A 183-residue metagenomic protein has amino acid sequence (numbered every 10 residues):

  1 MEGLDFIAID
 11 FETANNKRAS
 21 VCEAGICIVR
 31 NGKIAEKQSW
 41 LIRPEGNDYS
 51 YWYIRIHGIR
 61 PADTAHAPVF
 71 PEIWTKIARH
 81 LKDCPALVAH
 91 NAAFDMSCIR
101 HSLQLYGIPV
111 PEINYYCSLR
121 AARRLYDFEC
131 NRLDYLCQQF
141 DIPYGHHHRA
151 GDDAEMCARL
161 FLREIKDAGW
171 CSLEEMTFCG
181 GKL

Functional and structural regions predicted by a protein language model:
M1-E112, D127-C130, D134-H148: Conserved non-catalytic scaffold segment of RNase H-like nuclease domains
M1-E2, A158-L183: Acidic two-metal-ion nuclease catalytic site recognized across multiple nuclease folds, prominently DnaQ/RNase D-T
F11-A14, S118, C157: Ser/Thr-centric signal marking residues that sit in or immediately flank functional binding/regulatory motifs
K76, Y135, M156-R163: Alpha-helical scaffold segments in soluble metabolic enzymes
I99, A121, C157-F161: Buried hydrophobic packing segments
P109-A122: Conserved beta-strand -> loop -> alpha-helix junction used to position metal-binding or nucleic-acid-contacting
D153: Conserved catalytic/binding loops enriched for acidic/polar residues
